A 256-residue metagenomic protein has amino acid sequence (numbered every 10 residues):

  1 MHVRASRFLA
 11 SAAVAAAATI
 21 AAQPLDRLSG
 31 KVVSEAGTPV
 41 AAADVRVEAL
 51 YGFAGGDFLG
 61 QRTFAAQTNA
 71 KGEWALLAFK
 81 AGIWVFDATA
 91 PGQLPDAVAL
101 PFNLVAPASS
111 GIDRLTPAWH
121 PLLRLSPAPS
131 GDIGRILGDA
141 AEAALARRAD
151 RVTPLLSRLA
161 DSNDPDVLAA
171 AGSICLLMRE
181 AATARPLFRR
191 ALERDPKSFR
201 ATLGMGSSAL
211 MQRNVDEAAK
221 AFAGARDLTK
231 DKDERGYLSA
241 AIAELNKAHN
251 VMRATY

Functional and structural regions predicted by a protein language model:
L28-S34, G72, P121-L123: A short, amphipathic beta-strand motif
E35-A54, G134, A146-A149, P154: Short, ordered, surface-exposed loop/turn motifs in non-cytosolic proteins
F53-E73: Short, acidic Ser/Thr/Gly-rich low-complexity loop/linker segments typical of extracellular and cell-surface proteins
I83, D87-L104, L177: A short, solvent-exposed loop/turn motif at the edges and junctions of modular extracellular/periplasmic domains
I133, D164-D166, F199-R200, D233: Helix-start (N-cap) detector for alpha-helical repeat units in TPR-like alpha-solenoids, especially tetratricopeptide
L145, L177, M211, E244-V251: Register position in tetratricopeptide repeats
A170, G204, Y237-A241: Canonical tetratricopeptide repeat
